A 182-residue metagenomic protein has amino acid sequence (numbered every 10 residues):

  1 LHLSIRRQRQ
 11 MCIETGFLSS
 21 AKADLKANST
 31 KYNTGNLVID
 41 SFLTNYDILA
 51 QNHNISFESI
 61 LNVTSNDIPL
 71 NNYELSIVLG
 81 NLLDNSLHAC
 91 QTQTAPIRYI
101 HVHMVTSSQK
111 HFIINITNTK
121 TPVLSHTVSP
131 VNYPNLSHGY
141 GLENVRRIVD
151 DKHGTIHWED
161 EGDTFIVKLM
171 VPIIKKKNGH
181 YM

Functional and structural regions predicted by a protein language model:
L1-I13: Single conserved hydrophobic/aromatic residue that forms the stacking wall/gate of nucleotide- or nucleobase-binding
S19-A23, G35-H53: Short beta-to-alpha transition helix within the HATPase_c
K31, F57-V78, Y133: Conserved short strand/loop->alpha-helix "switch" segment adjacent to the catalytic nucleotide/phosphoryl-transfer site
N72-A95: Conserved ATP-binding N-box helix of the HATPase_c
I97-Q109: Short beta-strand/loop element within the Bergerat-fold HATPase_c
H111-G139: Glycine-rich/acidic phosphate-handling loop/turn and adjacent ATP-lid/helix of nucleotide-binding kinase/ATPase domains
P122, E161-K168: Glycine-rich nucleotide-binding loop
V128-I156: ATP phosphate-binding glycine-rich loop and adjacent ATP-lid/helix-beta elements within ATP-binding kinase/ATPase
